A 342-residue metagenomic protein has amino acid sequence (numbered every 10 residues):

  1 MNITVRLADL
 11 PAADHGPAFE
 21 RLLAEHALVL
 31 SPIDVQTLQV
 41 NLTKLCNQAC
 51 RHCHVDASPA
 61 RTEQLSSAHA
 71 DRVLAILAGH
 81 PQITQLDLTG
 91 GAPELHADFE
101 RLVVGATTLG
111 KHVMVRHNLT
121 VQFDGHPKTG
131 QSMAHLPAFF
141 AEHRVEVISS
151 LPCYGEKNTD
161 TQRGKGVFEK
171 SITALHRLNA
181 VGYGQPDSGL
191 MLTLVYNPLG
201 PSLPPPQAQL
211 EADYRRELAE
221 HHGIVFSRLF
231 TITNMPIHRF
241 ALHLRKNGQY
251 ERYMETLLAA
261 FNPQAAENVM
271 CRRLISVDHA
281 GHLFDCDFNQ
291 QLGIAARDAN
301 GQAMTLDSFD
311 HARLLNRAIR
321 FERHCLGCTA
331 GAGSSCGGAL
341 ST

Functional and structural regions predicted by a protein language model:
M1-L28, A318-T342: Radical SAM enzyme core and accessory elements
V5-T89, E94-L109: Conserved alpha-helical substructure of the radical SAM core
T37, A57-S67, Q82-H96, T107-R177 (+1 more regions): Core AdoMet radical
A49, Q82, H143-R144, S188-M191 (+2 more regions): Short loop/turn motifs at secondary-structure junctions
L74, E100-V103, M133-F140, L175 (+2 more regions): Generic structural signal for well-ordered alpha-helices, preferentially at hydrophobic/aromatic core positions
G155-C271: Radical SAM enzyme [4Fe-4S]-AdoMet core and its adjacent flexible, acidic and glycine-rich loops/tails across
V277-D278: Short, acidic, Ser/Thr-enriched surface-loop or helix-capping motifs
H282-T342: Flexible mid-to-C-terminal extensions adjoining Fe-S/redox cofactors in radical SAM and related proteins
